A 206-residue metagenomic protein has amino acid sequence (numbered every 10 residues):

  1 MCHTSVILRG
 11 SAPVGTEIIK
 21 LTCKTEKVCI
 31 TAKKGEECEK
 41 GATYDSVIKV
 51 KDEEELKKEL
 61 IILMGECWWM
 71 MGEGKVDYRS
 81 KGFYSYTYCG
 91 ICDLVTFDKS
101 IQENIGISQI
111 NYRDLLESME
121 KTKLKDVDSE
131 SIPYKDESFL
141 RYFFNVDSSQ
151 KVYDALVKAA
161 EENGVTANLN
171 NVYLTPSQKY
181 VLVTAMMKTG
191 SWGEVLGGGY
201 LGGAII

Functional and structural regions predicted by a protein language model:
M1-I206: Long, compositionally biased, intrinsically disordered regions
